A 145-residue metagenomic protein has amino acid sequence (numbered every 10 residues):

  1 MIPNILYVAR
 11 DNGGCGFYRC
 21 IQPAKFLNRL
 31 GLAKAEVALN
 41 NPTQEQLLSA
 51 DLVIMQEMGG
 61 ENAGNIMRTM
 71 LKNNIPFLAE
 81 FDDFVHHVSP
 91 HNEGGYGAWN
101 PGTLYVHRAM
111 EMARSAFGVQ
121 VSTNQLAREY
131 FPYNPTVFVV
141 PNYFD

Functional and structural regions predicted by a protein language model:
M1-A63: N-terminal pre-catalytic "stem/leader" segment of glycosyltransferase-like enzymes
Q44-L48, R128-Y133: Short loop/helix-cap segments at secondary-structure boundaries that form the rim of catalytic
V53-I54, L78, S115-T123: A short beta-strand/loop micro-motif in the catalytic core of glycosyltransferases that engages the nucleotide-sugar
M55-N73, H86: An aromatic- and histidine-rich active-site surface loop
R68-K72, V85, A98-V119, P132: Membrane-proximal helix-turn-helix segments that form the acceptor-binding/catalytic region of lipid-linked
L78-G97: A short, histidine- and acid-enriched strand-loop-helix "catalytic/donor-clamping" loop that lines the nucleotide-sugar
Q125, Y143: Carbohydrate-associated surface elements
V140: Hydrophobic residues at beta-strand termini and immediately following loops that shape nucleotide-binding pockets
